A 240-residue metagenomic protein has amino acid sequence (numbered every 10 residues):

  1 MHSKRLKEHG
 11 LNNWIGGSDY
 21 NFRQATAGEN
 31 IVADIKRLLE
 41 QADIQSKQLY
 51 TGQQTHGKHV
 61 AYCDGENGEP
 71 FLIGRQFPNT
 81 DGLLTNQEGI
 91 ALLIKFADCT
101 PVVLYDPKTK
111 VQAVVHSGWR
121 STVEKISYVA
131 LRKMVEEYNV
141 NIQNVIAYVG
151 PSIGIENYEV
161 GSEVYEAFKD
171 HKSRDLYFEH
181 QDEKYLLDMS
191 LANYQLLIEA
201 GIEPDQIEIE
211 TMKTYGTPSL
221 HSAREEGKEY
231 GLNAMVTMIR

Functional and structural regions predicted by a protein language model:
M1-R240: Active-site microenvironment for binding and transforming phosphate-containing groups
